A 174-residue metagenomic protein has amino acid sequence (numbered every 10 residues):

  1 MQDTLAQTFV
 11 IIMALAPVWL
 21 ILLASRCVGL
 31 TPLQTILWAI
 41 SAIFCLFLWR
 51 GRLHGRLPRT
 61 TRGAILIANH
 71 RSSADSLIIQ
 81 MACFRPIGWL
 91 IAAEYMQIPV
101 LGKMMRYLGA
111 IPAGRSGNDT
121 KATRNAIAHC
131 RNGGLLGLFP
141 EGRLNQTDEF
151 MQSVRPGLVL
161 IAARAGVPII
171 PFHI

Functional and structural regions predicted by a protein language model:
Q2-I65, A74-I78, C83, V100-G102 (+1 more regions): Membrane-anchoring hydrophobic helices of lipid-metabolizing enzymes
G51-I174: Soluble catalytic domains of membrane acyltransferases
